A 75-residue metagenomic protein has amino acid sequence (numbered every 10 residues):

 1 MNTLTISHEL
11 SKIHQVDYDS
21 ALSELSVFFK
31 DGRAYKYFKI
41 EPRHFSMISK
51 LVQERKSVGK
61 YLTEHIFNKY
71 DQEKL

Functional and structural regions predicted by a protein language model:
M1-L75: Acidic/histidine-enriched, beta-strand-rich ligand/metal-binding domains
